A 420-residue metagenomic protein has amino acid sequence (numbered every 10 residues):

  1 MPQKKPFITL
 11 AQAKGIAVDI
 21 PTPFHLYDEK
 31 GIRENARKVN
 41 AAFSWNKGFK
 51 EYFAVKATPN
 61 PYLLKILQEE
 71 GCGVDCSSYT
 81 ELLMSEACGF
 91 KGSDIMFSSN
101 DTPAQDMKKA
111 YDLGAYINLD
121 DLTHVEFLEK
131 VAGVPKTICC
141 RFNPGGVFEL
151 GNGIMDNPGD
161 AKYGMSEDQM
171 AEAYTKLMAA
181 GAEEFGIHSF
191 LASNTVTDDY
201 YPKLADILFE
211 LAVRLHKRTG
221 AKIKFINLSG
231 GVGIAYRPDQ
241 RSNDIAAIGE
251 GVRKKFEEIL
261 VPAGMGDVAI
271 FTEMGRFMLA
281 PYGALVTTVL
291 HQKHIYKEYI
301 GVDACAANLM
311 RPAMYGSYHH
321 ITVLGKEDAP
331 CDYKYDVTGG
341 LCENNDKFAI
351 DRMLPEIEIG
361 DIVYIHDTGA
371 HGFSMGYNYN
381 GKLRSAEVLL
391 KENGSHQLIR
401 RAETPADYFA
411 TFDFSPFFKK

Functional and structural regions predicted by a protein language model:
M1-I117, L122-K136, L177-A179, E183 (+3 more regions): A charged N-terminal "starter" segment
I32, K56, S78, A110 (+6 more regions): Conserved, mostly hydrophobic/aromatic
F53, V74-S77, F97, N118-D121 (+6 more regions): General beta-strand structural signal in soluble alpha/beta enzymes
P59-Y62, P103, E126, V147-F148 (+6 more regions): Flexible loop/turn segments at secondary-structure boundaries
L64, E86-A87, M107-K109, L128-A132 (+6 more regions): Short acidic, glycine/serine/threonine-rich loops at helix termini
G133-V147: Glycine-rich, aromatic-flanked loop segments that form ligand/cofactor-binding clefts across common enzyme folds
P144-L290: Active-site loop/helix belt of alpha/beta enzymes
L260, M265-K420: Charged (often Lys/Glu-rich) extended helix/loop segments that serve as interaction or gating elements
